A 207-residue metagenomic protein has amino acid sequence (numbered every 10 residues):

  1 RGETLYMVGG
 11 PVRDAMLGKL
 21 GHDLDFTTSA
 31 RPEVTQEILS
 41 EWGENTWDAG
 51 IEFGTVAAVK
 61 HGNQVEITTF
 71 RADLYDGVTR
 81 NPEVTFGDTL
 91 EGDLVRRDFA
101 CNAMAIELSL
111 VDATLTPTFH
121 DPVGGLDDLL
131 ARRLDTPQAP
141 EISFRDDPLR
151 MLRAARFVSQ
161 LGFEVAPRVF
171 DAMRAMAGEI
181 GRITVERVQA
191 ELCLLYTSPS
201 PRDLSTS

Functional and structural regions predicted by a protein language model:
R1-S205: Catalytic cores of the polymerase beta-like nucleotidyltransferase superfamily and closely associated nucleotide
